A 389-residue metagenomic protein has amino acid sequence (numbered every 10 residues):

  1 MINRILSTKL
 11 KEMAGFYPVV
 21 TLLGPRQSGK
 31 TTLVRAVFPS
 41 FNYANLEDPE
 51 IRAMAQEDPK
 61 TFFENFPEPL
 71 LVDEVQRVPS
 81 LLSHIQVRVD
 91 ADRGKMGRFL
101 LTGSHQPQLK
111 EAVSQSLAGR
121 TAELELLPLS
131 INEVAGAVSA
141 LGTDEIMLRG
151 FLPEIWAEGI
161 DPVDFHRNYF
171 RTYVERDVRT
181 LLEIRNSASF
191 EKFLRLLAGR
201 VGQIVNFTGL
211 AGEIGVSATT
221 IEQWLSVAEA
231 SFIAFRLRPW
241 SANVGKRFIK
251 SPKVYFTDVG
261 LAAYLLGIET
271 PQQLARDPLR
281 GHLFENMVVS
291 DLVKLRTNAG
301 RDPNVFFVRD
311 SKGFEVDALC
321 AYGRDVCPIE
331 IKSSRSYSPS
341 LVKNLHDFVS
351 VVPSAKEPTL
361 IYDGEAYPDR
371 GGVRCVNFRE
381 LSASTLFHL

Functional and structural regions predicted by a protein language model:
M1-M13: Pre-Walker A adenine-sensing motif
E12, F41, C320-P328: Active-site beta-strand-loop-beta-strand hairpin of nuclease catalytic cores that positions key catalytic residues
K30: Conserved lysine of the Walker
L33: Hydrophobic positions on the alpha1 helix immediately C-terminal to the Walker A/P-loop
L82-L101, P107, Q115: Conserved catalytic/switch belt of AAA+ P-loop NTPases
S114-N132: A short helix-turn-beta junction within AAA+ P-loop NTPase domains corresponding to the substrate/partner-engaging
P128, V138, G364-L389: Domain-level recognition of nuclease-like catalytic cores that cleave nucleotide substrates
I160-V326: Accessory nucleic acid-recognition modules appended to NTPase machines
